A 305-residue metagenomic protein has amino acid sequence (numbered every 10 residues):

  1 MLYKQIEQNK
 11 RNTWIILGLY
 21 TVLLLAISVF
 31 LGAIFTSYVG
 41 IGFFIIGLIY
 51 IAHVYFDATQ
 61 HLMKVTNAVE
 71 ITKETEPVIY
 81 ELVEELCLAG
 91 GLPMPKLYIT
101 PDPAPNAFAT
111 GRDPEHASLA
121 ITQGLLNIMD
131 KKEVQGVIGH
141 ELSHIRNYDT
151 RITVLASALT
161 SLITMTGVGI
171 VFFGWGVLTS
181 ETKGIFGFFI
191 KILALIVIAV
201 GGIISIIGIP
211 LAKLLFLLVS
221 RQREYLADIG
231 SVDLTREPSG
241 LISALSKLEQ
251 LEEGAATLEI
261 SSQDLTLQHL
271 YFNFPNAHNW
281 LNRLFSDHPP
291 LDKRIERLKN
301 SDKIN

Functional and structural regions predicted by a protein language model:
M1-F108, T153-Y225, D233-T235, E249-E253 (+1 more regions): Hydrophobic or amphipathic, alpha-helical segments that drive membrane association/targeting
I46, L119-L126: Membrane-embedded alpha-helical segments that form the functional core of polytopic membrane enzymes, especially those
T59, V83, I121, G136-H144 (+2 more regions): Active-site recognition of the HExxH zinc-binding catalytic motif
I71-T72, Q123-G136: Short pre-active-site segment immediately N-terminal to the catalytic Zn-binding motif
V78, E133, V154, Q222 (+3 more regions): Alpha-helix N-cap and coil->helix boundary residues
L92-H116, L218, S231-N305: Active-site-proximal gating segments in proteases and membrane effectors
A120, P210, L226, A277-W280: A general alpha-helix detector
L142-A158, P238-S239: Catalytic Zn2+-binding segment of zinc metalloproteases
